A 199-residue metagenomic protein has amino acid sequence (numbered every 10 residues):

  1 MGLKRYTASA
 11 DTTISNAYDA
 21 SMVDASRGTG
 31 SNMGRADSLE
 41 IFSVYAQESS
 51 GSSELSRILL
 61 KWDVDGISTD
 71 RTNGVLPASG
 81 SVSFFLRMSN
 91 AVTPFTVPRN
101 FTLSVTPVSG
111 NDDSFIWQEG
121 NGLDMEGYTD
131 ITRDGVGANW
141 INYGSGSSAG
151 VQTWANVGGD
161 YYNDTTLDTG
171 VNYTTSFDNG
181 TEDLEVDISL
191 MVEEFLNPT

Functional and structural regions predicted by a protein language model:
M1-T199: Secreted, disulfide-rich extracellular signaling modules
